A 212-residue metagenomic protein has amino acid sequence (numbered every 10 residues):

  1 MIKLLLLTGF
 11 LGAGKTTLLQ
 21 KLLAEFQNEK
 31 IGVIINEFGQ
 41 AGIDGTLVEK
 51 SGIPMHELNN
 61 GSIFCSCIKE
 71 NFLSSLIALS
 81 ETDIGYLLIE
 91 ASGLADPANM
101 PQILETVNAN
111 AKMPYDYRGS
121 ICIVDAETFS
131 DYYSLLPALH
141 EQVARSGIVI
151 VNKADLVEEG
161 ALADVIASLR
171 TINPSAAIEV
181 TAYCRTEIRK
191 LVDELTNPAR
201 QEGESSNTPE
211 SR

Functional and structural regions predicted by a protein language model:
I2-T8, A13, T17-Y132: Nucleotide-state-sensitive switch-loop elements of NTP-binding domains
G32-V33, L87-L88, Y115-D125, V143-A154 (+1 more regions): Conserved beta-strand/loop subsegment of P-loop NTPase cores
V48-K50, A138, I166-S168: Short, solvent-exposed amphipathic alpha-helical segments in soluble enzyme and RNA/protein-processing domains
M55, I77, N108, S120 (+4 more regions): A generic membrane alpha-helix/interface feature
E127-S134, V151, L195-Q201: Short, charged low-complexity intrinsically disordered segments located at boundaries of structured domains
Y133-R145: Flexible active-site lid/hinge loop adjacent to a nucleotide/diphosphate and Mg2+-phosphate binding pocket
E141, I148, V157-R212: C-terminal accessory "lid"/substrate-recognition subdomains
